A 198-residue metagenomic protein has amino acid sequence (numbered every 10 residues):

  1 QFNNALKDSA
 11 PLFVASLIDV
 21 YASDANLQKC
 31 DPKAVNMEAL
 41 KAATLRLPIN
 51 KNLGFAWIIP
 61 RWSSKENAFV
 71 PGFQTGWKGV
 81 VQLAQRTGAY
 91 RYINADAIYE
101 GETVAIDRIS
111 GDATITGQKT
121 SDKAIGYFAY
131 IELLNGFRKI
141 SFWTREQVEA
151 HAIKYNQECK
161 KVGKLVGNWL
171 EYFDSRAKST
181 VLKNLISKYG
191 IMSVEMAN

Functional and structural regions predicted by a protein language model:
Q1-M192: Binding-interface segments
V194-N198: Substrate-binding beta-hairpin/strand module that engages nucleic acids
